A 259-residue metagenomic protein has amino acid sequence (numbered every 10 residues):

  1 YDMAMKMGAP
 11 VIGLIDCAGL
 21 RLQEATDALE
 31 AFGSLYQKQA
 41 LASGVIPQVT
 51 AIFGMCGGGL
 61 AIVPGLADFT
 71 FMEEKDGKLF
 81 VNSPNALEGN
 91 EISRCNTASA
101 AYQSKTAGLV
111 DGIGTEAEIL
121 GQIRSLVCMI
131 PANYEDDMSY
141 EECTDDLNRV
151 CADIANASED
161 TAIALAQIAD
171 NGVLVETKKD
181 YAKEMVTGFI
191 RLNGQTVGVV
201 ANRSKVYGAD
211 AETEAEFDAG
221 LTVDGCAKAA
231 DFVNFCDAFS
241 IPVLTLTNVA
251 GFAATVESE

Functional and structural regions predicted by a protein language model:
Y1, L41-S43, Q48, S158-A169: Short, charged N-terminal helix-start/capping segments
Y1-A40, V49, G188-I190, Q195-E259: Cleft-lining beta-strand/loop regions that shape enzyme active-site pockets
K6, T106, A117-V223, A230: Intrinsically disordered, low-complexity segments enriched in small/flexible residues
K6-G8, V45, G57, G65-A67 (+5 more regions): Short, well-ordered loop/turn elements at secondary-structure boundaries
G8-G13, E30-S34, M72-K75, N148-A152 (+1 more regions): A broad, low-specificity signal for short, low-complexity segments enriched in glycine/proline and polar/charged
I15-E135, V249-E259: Conserved catalytic cores of soluble enzyme domains, especially glycine-rich substrate-binding beta-alpha loops
A25, F32, E74, N82-P84 (+10 more regions): Surface-exposed loop/turn and secondary-structure junction residues enriched for glycine/proline
